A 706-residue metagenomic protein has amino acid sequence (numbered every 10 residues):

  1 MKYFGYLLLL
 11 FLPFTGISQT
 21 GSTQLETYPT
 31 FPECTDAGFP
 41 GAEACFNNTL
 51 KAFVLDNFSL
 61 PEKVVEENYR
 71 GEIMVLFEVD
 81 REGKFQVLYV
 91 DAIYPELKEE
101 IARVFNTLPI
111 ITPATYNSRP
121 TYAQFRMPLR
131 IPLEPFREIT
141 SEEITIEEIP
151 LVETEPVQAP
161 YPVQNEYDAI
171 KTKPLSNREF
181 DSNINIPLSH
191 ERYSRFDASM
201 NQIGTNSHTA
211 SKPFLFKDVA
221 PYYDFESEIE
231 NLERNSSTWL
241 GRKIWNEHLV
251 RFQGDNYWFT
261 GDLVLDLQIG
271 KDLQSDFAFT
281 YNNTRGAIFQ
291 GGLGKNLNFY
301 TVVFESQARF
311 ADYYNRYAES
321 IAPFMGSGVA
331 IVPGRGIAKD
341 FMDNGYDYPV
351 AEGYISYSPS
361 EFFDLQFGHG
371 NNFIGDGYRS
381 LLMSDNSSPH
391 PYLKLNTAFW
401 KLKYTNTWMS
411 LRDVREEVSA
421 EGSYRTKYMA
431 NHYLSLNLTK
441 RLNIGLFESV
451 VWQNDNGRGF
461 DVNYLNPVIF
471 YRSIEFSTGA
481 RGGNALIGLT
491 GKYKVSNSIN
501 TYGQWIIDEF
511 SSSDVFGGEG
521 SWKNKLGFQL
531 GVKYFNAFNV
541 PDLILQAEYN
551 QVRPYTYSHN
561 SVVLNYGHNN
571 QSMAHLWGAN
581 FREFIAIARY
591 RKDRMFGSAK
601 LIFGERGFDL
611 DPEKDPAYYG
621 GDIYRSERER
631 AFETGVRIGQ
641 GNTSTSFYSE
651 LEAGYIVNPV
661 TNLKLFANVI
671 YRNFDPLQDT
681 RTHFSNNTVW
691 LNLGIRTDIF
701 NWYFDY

Functional and structural regions predicted by a protein language model:
F4-F14: Sec-dependent N-terminal signal peptides
G5-Y6, S18-V157: Charge-biased low-complexity segments
E67-G71, T121-A123, Y281, D347 (+7 more regions): Residue-level preference for beta-strand/loop junctions
F77, Y89-A92, M127, L133 (+5 more regions): A mature extracytoplasmic/lumenal domain signature
P109-I110, L263-K271, V669-R672: Generic short beta-strand segments
Y161-N443, S449-N454, G517-L526, K533 (+4 more regions): Outer-membrane beta-barrel channel domains
Y348, L442-Y706: Exposed, low-structure sequence patches enriched in small/polar residues
